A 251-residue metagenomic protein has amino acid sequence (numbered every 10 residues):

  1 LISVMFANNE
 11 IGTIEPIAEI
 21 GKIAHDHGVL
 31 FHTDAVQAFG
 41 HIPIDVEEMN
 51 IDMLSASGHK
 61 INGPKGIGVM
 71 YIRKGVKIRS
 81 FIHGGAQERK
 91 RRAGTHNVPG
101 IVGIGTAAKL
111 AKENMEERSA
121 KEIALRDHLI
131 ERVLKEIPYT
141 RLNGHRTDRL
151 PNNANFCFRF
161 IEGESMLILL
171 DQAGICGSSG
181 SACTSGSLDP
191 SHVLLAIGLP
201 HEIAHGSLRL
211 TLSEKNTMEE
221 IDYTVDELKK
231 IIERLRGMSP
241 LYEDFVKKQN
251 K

Functional and structural regions predicted by a protein language model:
L1-K251: Pyridoxal 5′-phosphate
